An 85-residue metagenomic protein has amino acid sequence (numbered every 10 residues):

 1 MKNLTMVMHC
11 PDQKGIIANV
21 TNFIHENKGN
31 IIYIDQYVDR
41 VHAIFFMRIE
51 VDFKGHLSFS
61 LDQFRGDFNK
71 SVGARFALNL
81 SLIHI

Functional and structural regions predicted by a protein language model:
K2-C10: Short glycine-/aliphatic-rich beta-strand segments at the starts of folded cytosolic domains
H9-P11, E50-K54: Solvent-exposed residues in well-ordered beta-strands and their adjoining turns, especially edge/terminal strands
K14-Y33: Short amphipathic alpha-helix segments
G15-A18, G55-F64: Short, conserved charged micro-motifs
N30-Q36, A77-L80: A short linear hydrophobic-aromatic micro-motif
Q36-R48, D52: Short, charge-patterned binding micro-sites
D62-S81: Glycine-rich, N-terminal phosphate-binding loop and its surrounding beta-alpha-beta segment
I83-I85: Conserved small/polar residues in nucleotide/adenosyl-binding loops
